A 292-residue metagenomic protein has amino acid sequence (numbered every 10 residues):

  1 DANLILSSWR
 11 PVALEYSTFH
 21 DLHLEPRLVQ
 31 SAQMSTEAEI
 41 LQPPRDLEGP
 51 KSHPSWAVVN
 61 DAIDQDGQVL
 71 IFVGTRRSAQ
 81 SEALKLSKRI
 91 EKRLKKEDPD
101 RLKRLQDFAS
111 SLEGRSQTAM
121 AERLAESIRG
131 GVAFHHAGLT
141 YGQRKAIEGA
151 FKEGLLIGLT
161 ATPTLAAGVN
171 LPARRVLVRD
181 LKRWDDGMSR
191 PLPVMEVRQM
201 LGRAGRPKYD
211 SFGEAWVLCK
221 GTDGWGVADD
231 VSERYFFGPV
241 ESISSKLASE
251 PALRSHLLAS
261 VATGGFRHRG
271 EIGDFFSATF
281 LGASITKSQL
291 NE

Functional and structural regions predicted by a protein language model:
D1-S87, I128, A133, A137 (+1 more regions): Conserved interdomain linker/interface between the two RecA-like ATPase lobes of SF2 helicase motors
A2, W9-V12, D66-G67, R129-G130 (+4 more regions): Short glycine-/polar-rich loops that comprise or flank the Walker A/P-loop and associated switch/sensor motifs
L6, N60-A62, L124-A125, A150-F151 (+4 more regions): Replace "in large, NTP-powered and nucleic-acid-processing enzymes" with "in large, NTP-powered factors and other
A13, S81-R89, A146-G149, P172 (+4 more regions): Alpha-helical scaffold elements adjacent to nucleotide-binding pockets in ATP/GTP-utilizing enzyme cores
F72, R76-G158, R190-M195, S277: Conserved C-terminal RecA-like helicase domain
G142-F151, G238-E292: C-terminal accessory/connector segments of nucleic-acid motor ATPases
R144, E148, K152-D180, M188 (+1 more regions): Beta-edge loop/turn motif
L171, R175-Y235: Conserved segment of the helicase C-terminal RecA-like domain
